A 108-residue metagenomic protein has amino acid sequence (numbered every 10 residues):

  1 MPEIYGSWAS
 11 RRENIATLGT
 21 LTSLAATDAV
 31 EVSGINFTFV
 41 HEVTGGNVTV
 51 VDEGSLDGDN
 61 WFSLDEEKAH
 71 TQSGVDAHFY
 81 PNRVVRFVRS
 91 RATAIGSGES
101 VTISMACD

Functional and structural regions predicted by a protein language model:
M1-E13, R91: Extended, low-complexity segments enriched in Ser/Thr/Gly and acidic residues that occur primarily in surface-exposed
P2, R91, G96-D108: Edge beta-strands of jelly-roll/beta-sandwich modules across compartments, strongly enriched in secreted/luminal
W8, G34, G74-V88, S104: Surface-exposed molecular-recognition determinants
S10, S63-Q72: Solvent-exposed serine/threonine-rich low-complexity stretches and specific carbohydrate-binding patches
E13-E31, T44-T49, H70-A77, I95-E99: Surface-exposed ligand/attachment interfaces on beta-rich extracellular proteins
S33-F39, N82-E99: Noncatalytic modules at the cell exterior or secretory-pathway interfaces, chiefly beta-strand-rich lectin/adhesion
V43-T44, G58-D59: PLP-dependent class I/II
E53-S55: Conserved Ser/Thr-centered positions that define the repeating blades of beta-propeller domains
